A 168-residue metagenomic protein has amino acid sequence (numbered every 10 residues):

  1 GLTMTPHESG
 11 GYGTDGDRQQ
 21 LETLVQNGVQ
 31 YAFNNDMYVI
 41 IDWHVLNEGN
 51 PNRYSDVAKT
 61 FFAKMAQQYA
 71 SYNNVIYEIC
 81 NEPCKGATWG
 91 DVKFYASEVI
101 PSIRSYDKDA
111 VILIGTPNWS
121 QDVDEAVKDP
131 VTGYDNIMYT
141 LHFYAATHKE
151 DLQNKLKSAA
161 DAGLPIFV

Functional and structural regions predicted by a protein language model:
G1-E48, S55-T60, S102-Y106: Aromatic-lined substrate-binding rim segments of carbohydrate-active enzymes
S9-G11, N50, T88, V123: Generic domain-boundary/flexible-linker signal
Y38, S55-I76, C80-V168: Extracellular glycoside hydrolase catalytic/binding regions
